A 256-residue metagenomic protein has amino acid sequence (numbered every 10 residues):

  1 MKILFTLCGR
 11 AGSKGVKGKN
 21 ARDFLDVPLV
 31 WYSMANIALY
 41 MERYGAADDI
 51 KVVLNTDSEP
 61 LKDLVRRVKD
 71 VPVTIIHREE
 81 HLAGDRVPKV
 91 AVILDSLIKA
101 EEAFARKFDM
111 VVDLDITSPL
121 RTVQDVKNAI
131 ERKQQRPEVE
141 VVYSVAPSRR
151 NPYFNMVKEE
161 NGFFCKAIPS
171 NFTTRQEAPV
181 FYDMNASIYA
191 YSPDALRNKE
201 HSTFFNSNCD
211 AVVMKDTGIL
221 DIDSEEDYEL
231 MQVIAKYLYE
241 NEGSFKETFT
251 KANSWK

Functional and structural regions predicted by a protein language model:
M1-K17: N-terminal nucleotide-binding beta1-loop-alpha1 segment
K2-L7, V30, I37, K51-L54: Hydrophobic targeting segments
I3-L4, M110-V112: Structural motif
L29-D49, D63: A short, N-terminal amphipathic alpha-helix
D48-V53, T217-G218: Short active-site oxyanion
V53, D57-M110, Q124-E131: Short phosphate-binding loop-to-helix
D85, A91, M110, I116-S207 (+1 more regions): Conserved core of the sugar-phosphate nucleotidyltransferase
F181-K256: Conserved alpha/beta core of the MobA/IspD/sugar-nucleotide pyrophosphorylase nucleotidyltransferase superfamily
